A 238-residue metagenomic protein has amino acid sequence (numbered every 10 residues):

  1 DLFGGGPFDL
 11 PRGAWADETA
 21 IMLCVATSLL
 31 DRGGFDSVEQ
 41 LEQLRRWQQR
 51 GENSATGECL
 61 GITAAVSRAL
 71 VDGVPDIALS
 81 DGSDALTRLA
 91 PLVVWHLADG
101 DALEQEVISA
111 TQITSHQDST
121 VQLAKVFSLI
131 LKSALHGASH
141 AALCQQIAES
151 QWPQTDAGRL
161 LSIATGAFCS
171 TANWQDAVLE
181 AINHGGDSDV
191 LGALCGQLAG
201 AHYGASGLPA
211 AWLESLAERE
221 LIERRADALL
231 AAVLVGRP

Functional and structural regions predicted by a protein language model:
D1-P238: Structured, active/binding-site neighborhoods that engage oxygen-rich ligands
